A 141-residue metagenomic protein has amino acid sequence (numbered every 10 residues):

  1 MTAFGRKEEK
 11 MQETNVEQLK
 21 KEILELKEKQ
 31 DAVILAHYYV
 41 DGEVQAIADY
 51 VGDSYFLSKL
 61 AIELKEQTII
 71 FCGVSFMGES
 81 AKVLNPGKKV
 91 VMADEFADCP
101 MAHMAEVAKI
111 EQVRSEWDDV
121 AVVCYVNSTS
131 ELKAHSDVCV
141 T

Functional and structural regions predicted by a protein language model:
F4, M11-T141: Active-site loop-to-helix "anion-binding N-cap" substructures in soluble metabolic enzymes
